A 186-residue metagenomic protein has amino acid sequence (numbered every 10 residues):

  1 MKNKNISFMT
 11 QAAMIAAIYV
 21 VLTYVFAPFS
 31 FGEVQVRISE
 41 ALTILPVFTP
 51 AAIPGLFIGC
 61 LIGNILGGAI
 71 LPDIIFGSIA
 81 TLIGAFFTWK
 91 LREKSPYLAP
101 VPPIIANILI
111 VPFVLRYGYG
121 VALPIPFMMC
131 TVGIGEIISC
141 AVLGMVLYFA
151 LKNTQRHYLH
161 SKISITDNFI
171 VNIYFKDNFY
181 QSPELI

Functional and structural regions predicted by a protein language model:
M1-V47, A51-P54: Hydrophobic transmembrane alpha-helices
I18-Y24, L56-N64, P112: Membrane-embedded alpha-helical segments in integral membrane proteins
P28-E33, A41, L61-F76, A80-F86 (+1 more regions): Membrane-embedded alpha-helical hairpins and interfacial helices in multi-pass inner-membrane proteins
D167-N168, N172-Y180: Intrinsic-disorder-associated, low-complexity terminal segments enriched in Asp/Asn/His/Tyr and depleted of Lys/Arg
Q181-L185: Short, intrinsically disordered C-terminal tails of secreted or membrane-associated proteins
